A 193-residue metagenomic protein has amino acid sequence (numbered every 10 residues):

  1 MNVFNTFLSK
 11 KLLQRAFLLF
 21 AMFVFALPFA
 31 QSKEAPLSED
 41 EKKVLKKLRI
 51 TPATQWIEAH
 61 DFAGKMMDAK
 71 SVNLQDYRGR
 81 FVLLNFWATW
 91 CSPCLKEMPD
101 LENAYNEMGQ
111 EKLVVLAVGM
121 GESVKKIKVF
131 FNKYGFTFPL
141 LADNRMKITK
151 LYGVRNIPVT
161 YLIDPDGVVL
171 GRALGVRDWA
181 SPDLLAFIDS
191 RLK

Functional and structural regions predicted by a protein language model:
V3-F17: Bacterial N-terminal signal peptides that target proteins for export
A16-A26: Bacterial N-terminal signal peptides
A30-D61: N-proximal helix/coil linker or "cap" segments that precede and/or mark the start of modular domains
W56, D61-V82: A short beta-strand-turn-helix
R78, F86-N103: Conserved redox-active cysteine motifs that mediate thiol-disulfide chemistry, especially di-cysteine Cys-X(1-2)-Cys
L83-N85, A117, L162: Hydrophobic beta-strand core positions in alpha/beta domains
K96-Y134, N144-L151: Structural microenvironment flanking redox-active thiols in thiol-disulfide oxidoreductases
V129-T137, D143-D189: Thiol/disulfide oxidoreductase modules built on the thioredoxin-like
